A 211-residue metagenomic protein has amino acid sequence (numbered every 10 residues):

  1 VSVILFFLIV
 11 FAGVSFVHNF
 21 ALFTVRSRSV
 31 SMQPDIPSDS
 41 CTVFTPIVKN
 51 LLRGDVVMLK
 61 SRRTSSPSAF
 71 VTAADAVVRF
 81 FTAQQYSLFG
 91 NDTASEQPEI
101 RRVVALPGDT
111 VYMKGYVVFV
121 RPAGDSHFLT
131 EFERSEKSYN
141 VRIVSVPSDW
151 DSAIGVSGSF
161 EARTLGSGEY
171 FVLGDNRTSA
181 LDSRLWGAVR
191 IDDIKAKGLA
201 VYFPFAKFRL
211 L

Functional and structural regions predicted by a protein language model:
S2-N19: Hydrophobic membrane-insertion alpha-helices, especially the h-region of bacterial N-terminal signal peptides
F20-F23, Q33-L211: Soluble "head" domains of membrane/secretory-pathway proteins
V30: Extracytoplasmic c-type cytochrome modules immediately beyond a signal peptide or single-pass transmembrane anchor
